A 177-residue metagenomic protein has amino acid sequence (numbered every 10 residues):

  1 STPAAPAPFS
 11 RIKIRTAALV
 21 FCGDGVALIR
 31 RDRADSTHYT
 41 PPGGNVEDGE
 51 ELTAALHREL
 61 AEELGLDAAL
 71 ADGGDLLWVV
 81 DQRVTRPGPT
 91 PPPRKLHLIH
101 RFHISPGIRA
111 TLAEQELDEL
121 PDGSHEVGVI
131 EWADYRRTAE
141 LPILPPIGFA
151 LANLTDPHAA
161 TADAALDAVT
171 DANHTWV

Functional and structural regions predicted by a protein language model:
T2-P41, A68: N-terminal strand-loop-strand
T2-P8, T85-T90, L117-L120: Short, P/G- and charge-enriched loop/turn segments at secondary-structure junctions
P8-I12, T90-L96, D122-V127: A generic structural micro-feature
V20, R101-H103, E131-D134: Short, well-ordered beta-strand micro-motif
G25-E63: Conserved Nudix-box catalytic region and its N-terminal flanking loop in Nudix hydrolases and closely related
S36-Y39, R109-V177: Nudix hydrolase/Nudix homology domain
D67-W78: A short coil-to-beta-strand element that immediately follows conserved catalytic motifs
D81-Q115, A150-L154: Active-site-adjacent beta-strand/loop module that shapes the phosphate/pyrophosphate-binding cleft
